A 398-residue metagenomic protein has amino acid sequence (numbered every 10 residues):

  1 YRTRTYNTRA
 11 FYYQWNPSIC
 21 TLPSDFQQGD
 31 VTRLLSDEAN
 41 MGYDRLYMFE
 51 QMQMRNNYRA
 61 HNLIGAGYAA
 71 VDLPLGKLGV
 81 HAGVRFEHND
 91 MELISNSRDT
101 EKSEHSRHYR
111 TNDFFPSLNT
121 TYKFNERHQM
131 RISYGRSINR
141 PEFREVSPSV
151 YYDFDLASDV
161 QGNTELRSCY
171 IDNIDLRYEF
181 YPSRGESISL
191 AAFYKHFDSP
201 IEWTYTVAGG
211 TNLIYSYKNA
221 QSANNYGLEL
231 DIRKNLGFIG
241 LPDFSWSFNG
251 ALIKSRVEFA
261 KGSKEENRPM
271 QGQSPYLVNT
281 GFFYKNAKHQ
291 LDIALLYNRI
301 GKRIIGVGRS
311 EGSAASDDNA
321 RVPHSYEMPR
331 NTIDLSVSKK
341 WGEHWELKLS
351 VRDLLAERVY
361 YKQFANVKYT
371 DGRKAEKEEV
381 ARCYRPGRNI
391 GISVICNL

Functional and structural regions predicted by a protein language model:
Y1, V80-V84, P116, M130-I132 (+8 more regions): Transmembrane beta-strands of outer-membrane beta-barrel proteins
Y1-N7, L75-K77, F86-E92, Y134-R140 (+9 more regions): Transmembrane beta-strands of outer-membrane beta-barrel pores
Y1-R127, Y151: Signature of Gram-negative outer-membrane beta-barrel scaffolds
T8-A10, G76-K77, R127, S183-G185 (+4 more regions): Short loop/turn motifs that connect adjacent beta-strands in outer-membrane beta-barrel proteins
L34, E38-R45, E126-N173, A192-K218 (+2 more regions): Surface-exposed extracellular loop regions of Gram-negative outer-membrane beta-barrel proteins, predominantly
M52-L63, I138-F197, A208-N235, Q271-Y276 (+3 more regions): Outer-membrane beta-barrel signature, preferentially recognizing the C-terminal barrel domain of Gram-negative
F193-H196, I214-V307: Gram-negative outer-membrane beta-barrel transporters
R299-A314, K339-L398: C-terminal beta-signal and adjacent terminal beta-strands/loops of Gram-negative outer-membrane beta-barrel proteins
